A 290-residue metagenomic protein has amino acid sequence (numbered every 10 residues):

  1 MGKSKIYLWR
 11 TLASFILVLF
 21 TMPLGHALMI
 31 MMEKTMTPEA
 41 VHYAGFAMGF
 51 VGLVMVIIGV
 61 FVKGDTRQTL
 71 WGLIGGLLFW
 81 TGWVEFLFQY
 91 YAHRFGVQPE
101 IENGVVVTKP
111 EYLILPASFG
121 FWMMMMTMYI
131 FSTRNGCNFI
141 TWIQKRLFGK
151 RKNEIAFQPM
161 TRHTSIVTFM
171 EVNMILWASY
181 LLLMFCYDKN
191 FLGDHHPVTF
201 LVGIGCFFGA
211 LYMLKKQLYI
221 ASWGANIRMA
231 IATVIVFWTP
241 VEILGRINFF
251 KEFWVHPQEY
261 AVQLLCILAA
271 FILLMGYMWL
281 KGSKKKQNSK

Functional and structural regions predicted by a protein language model:
M1-P38, S289-K290: N-terminal signal-anchor module of multipass membrane proteins
M22-H26, A47-F61: Central hydrophobic cores of alpha-helical transmembrane segments in multi-pass inner-membrane proteins across all
L28-A40, G59-D65, C186-N190: Short, hydrophobic transmembrane alpha-helix segments
M36-G52, D194-V202: Loop-to-helix transition at the N-terminal end of transmembrane alpha-helices
V62-Q158: Membrane-interface helix-loop-helix junctions at boundaries between adjacent transmembrane segments
K109-I114, M125-A225: Long, contiguous internal "core" modules enriched in hydrophobic/ aromatic residues
G203, H256-L274: Small-residue-rich transmembrane alpha-helices that serve as helix-helix interface/gating elements in multipass
I235-W254: Hydrophobic alpha-helical transmembrane segments in multi-pass integral membrane proteins
